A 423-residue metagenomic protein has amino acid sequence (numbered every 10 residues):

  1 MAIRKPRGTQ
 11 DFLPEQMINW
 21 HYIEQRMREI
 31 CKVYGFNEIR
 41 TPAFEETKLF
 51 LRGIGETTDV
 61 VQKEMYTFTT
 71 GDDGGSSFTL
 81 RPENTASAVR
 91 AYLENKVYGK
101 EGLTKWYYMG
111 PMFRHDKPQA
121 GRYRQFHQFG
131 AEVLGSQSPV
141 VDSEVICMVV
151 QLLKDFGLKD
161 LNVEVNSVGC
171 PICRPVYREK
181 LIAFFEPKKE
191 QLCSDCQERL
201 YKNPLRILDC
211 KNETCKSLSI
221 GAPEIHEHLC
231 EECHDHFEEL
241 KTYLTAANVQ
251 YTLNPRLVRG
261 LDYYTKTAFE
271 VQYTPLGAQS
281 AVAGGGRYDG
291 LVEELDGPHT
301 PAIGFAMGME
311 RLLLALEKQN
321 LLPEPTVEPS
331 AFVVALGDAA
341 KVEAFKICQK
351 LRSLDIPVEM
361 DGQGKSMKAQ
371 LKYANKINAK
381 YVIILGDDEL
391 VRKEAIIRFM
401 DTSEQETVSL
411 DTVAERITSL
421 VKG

Functional and structural regions predicted by a protein language model:
M1-A369, Y373-G423: TRNA-recognition modules of translation machinery and tRNA-sensing kinases, especially anticodon-binding
